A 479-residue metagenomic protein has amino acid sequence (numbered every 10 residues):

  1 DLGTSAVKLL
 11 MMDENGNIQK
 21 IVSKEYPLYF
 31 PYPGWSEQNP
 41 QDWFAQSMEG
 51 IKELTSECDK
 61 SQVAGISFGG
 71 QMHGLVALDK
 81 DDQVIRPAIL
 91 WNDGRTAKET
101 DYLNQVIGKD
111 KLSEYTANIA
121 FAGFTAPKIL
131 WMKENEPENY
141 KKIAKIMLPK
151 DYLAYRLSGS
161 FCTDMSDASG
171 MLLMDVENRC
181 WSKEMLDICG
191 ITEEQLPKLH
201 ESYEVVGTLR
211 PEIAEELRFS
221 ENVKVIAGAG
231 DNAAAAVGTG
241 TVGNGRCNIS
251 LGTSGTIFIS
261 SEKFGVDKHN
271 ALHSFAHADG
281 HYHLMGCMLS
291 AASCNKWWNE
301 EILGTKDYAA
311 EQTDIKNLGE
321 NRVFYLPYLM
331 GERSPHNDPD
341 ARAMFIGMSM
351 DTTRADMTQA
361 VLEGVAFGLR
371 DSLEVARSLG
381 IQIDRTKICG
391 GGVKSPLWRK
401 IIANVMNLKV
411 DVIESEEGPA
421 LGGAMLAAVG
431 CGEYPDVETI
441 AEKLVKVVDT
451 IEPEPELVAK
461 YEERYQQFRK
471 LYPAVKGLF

Functional and structural regions predicted by a protein language model:
D1-L2, I249: Two-metal-ion RNase H-like nuclease active-site motif
L2-R86, E114, K142, A214-E215 (+4 more regions): N-terminal glycine/serine-rich phosphate-binding loop of ATP-dependent small-molecule kinases, especially carbohydrate
G16, N39, I66, D93 (+3 more regions): Residue-level signal for inorganic ion chemistry
E25-P27, W91, L289: A generic structural motif
K52-W91, I119-T125, A154-D175, K198-E201 (+1 more regions): Short beta-strand-loop/turn "lid" adjacent to the catalytic site in phosphate-handling enzymes
R86-T100, I413-E414: Short, acidic/small-residue loops that bind anionic groups at enzyme active sites
A97, N104-I119, P127-C162, L172-K183 (+3 more regions): Active-site core segments that coordinate phosphate-bearing ligands/cofactors across diverse enzyme families
E194: A conserved beta-strand/loop element that lines the FAD pocket in flavoprotein oxidoreductases
